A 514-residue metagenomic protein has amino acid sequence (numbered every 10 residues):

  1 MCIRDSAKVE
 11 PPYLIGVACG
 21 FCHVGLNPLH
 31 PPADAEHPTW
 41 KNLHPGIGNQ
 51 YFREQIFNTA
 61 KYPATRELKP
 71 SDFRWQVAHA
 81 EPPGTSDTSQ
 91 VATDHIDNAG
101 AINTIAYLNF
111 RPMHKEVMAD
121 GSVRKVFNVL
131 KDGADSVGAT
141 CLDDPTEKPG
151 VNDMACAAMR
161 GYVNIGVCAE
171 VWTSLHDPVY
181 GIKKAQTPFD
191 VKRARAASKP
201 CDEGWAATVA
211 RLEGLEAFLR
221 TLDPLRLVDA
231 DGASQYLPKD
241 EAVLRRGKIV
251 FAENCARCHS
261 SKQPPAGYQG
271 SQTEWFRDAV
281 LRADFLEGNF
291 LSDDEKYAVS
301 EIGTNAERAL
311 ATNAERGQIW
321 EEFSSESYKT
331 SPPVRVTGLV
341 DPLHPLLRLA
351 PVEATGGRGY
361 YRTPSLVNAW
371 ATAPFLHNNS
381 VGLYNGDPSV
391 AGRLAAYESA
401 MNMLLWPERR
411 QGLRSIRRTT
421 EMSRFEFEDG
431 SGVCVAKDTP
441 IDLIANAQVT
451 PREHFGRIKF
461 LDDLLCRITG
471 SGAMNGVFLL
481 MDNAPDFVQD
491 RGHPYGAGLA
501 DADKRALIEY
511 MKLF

Functional and structural regions predicted by a protein language model:
R4-F514: Periplasmic c-type cytochrome electron-transfer domains
